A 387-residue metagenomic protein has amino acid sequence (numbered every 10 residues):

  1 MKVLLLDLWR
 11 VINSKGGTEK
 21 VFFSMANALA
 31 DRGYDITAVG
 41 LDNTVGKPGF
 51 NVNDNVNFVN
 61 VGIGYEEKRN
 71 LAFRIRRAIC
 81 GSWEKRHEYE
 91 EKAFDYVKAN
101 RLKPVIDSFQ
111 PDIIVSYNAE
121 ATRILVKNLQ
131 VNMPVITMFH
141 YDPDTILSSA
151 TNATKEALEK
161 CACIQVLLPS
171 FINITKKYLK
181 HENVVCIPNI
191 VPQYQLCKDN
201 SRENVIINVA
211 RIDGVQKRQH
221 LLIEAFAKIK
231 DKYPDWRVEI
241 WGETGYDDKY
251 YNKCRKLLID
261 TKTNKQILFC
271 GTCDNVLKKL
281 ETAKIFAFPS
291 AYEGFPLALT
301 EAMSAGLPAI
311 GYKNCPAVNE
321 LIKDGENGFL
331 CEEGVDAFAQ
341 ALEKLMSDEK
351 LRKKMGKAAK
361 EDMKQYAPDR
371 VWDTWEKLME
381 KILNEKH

Functional and structural regions predicted by a protein language model:
L4-L6, D199-K217, I223-F226, E239: Conserved donor-binding/catalytic core segment of Leloir-type glycosyltransferases
G16-S24, D213-D231, N252: A conserved mid-protein helix/loop that constitutes part of the nucleotide-sugar donor-binding site
V39-V45, V209, R237-N252: Glycosyltransferase donor-sugar binding loop
D95-K98, S116-A121, F139: Short His-centered aromatic/hydrophobic patch
Y251-G271: Nucleotide-activated donor-binding/catalytic signature segment of Leloir-type glycosyltransferases, i.e., the conserved
T272, A291: Aromatic "clamp/platform" in nucleotide-sugar-dependent glycosyltransferases that forms part of the donor/acceptor
P308-Y312: Short hydrophobic beta-strand element within catalytic cores of glycosyltransferases and related nucleotide-activated
K313, K323-G325, F329-D336, K344-K350 (+1 more regions): Conserved acidic donor-binding segment of nucleotide-sugar-dependent glycosyltransferases
